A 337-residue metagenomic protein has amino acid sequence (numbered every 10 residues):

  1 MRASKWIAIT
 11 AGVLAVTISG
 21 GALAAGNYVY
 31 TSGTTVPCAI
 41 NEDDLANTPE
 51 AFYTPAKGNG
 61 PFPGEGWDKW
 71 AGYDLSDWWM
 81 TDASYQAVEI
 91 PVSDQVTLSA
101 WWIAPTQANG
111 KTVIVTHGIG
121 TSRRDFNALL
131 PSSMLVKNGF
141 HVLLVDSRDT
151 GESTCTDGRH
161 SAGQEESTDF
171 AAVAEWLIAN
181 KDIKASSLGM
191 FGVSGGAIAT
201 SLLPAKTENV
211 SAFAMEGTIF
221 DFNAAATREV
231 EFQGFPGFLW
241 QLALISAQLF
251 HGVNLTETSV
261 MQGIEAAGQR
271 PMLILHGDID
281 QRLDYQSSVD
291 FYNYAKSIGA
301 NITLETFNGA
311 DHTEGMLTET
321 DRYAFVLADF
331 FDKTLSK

Functional and structural regions predicted by a protein language model:
M1-W78: N-terminal targeting or regulatory segments adjacent to alpha/beta-hydrolase or S9 domains
G66-Q107: N-terminal cap/lid segment of alpha/beta-hydrolase-fold proteins
S132-T154: Conserved alpha/beta-hydrolase
H160-K181: Alpha/beta-hydrolase active-site loop
L202-V253: Hydrolase active-site cap/lid region
A267-G268, L273-H276, D280: Short beta-strand/loop motif that positions the catalytic acidic residue of the alpha/beta-hydrolase fold
Q281-S287: Conserved alpha/beta-hydrolase "acid-adjacent" motif
V289-K337: C-terminal catalytic histidine-bearing segment of alpha/beta-hydrolase fold enzymes
